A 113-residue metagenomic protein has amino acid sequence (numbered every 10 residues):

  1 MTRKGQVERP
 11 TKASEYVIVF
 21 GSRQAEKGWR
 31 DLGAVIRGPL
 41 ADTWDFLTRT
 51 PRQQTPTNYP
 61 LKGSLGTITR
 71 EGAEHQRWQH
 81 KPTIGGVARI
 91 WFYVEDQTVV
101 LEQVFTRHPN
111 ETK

Functional and structural regions predicted by a protein language model:
M1-V87, V94-K113: Basic, Lys/Arg-enriched alpha-helical interface segments
